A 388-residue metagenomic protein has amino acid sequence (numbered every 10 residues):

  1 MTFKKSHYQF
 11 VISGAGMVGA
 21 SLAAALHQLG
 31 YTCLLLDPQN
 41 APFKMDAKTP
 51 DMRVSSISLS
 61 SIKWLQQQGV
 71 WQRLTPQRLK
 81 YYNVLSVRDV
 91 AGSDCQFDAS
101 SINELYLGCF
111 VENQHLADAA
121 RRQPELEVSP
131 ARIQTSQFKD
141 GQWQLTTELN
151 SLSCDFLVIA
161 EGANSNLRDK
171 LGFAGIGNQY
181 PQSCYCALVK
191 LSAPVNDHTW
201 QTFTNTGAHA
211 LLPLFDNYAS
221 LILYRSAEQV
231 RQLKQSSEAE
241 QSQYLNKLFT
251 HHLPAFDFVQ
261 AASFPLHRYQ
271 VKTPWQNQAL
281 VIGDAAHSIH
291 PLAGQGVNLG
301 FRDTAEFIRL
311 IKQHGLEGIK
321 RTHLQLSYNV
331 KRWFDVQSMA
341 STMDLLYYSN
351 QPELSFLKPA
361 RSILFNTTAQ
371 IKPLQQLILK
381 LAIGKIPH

Functional and structural regions predicted by a protein language model:
M1-H7: A short, basic/flexible loop-to-alpha-helix module at the beginning of a structural domain
F3, K63-Q66, Q77-K170, N178-S183: Conserved N-terminal helical subregion
H7-V11, A15-Y82: Glycine-rich FAD cofactor-binding loop and adjacent beta-loop-alpha segment at the N-terminus of flavoprotein
S13, L36, A160, G283-D284 (+1 more regions): Active-site flanking residues adjacent to catalytic metal/cofactor-binding acidic residues
L65, F156-L157, E161-P254, F258-A261: Conserved FAD-binding catalytic core of PHBH/FMO-like flavoproteins
R231-G318: FAD/FMN-dependent oxidoreductases across multiple families
R309-H388: C-terminal helical "tail/cap" subdomain of flavin- and related membrane-associated enzymes
